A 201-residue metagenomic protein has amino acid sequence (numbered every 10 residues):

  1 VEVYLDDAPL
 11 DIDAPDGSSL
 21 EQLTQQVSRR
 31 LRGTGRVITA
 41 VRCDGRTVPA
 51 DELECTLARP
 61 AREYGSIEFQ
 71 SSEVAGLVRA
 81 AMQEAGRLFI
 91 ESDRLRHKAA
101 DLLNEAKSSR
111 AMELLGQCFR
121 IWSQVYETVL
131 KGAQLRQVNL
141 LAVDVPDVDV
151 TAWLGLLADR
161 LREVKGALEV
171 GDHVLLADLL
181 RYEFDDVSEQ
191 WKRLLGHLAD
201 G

Functional and structural regions predicted by a protein language model:
E2-G201: C-terminal-biased regions
